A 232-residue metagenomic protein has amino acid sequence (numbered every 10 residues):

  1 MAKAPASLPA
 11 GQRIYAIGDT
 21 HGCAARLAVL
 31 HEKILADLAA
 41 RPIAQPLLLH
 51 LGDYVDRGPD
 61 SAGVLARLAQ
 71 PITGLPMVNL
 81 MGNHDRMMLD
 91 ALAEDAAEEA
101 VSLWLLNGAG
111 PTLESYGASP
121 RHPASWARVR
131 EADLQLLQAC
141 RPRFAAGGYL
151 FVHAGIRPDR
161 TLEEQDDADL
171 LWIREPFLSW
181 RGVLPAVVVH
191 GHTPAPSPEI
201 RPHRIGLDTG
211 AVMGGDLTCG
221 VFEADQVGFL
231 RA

Functional and structural regions predicted by a protein language model:
M1-L65: N-terminal active-site segment of His-dependent metallophosphoesterases
I14-A16, L48-H50, N79-L80, L150 (+2 more regions): Residue-level marker for buried hydrophobic side chains located in beta-strands that build the well-ordered beta-sheet
D19, D53, L68, G82-N83 (+5 more regions): Divalent metal-coordination and catalytic microenvironments
G22-A25, D56-P59, R86-L89, P158-D159 (+2 more regions): Active-site environment of divalent metal-dependent phosphoester hydrolases
A44, R57-R141, W172-I173, F177-S179: Active-site neighborhood of divalent metal-dependent phosphoester bond hydrolases
A145, F151-H153, C219-E223: Short, well-ordered beta-strand micro-motif
D159-Q165: Cytochrome P450 core scaffold surrounding the K-helix E-X-X-R motif and the conserved "meander" helix-loop region
D166-R231: Conserved beta-sheet core of the metallophosphoesterase superfamily
